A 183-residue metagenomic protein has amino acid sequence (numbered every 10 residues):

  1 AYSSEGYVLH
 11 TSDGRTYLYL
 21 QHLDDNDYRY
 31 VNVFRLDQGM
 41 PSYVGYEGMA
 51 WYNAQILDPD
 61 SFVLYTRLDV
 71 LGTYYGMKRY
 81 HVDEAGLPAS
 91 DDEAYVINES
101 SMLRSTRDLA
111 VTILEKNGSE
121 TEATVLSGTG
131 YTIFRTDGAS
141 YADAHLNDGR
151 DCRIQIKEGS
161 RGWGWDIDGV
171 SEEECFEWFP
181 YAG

Functional and structural regions predicted by a protein language model:
A1-Y2, G183: Terminal domain-start segments
E5-V8, T16-N32, M40-G118: Short aromatic loop motif centered on NTY/YTY
G6-H10, R15-Q21, Y28-R35, G130-I133 (+2 more regions): Ordered hydrophobic segments in well-structured contexts
D37-M40, D148: Solvent-exposed strand-loop boundary residues in beta-sheet-rich modules
V96-C152, D166, V170-G183: Beta-loop motif signature
